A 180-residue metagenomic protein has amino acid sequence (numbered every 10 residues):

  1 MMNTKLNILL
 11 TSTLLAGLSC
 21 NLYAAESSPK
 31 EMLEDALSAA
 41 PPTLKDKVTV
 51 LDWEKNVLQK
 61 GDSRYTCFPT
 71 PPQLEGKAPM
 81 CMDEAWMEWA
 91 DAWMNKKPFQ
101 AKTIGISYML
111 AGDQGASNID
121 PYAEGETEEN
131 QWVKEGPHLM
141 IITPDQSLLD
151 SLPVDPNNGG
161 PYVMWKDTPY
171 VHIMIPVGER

Functional and structural regions predicted by a protein language model:
M2-L10: Bacterial N-terminal signal peptides that target proteins for export
L6, Y23-A25: Classical cleavable N-terminal Sec signal peptides
A25-R180: Primary mode marks residue(s) on the alpha4-beta5-alpha5 output face of response regulator receiver
